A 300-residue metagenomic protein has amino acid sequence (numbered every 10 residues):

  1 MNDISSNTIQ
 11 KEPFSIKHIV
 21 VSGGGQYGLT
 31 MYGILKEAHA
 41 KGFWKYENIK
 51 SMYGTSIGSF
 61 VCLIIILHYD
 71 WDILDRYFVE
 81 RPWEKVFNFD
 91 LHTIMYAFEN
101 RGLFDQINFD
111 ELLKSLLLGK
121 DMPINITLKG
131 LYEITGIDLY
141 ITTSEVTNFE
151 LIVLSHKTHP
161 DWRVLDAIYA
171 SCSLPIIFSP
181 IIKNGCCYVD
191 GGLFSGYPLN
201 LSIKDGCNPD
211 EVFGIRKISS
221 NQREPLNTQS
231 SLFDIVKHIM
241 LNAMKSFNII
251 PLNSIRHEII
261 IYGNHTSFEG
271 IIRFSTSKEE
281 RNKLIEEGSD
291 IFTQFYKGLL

Functional and structural regions predicted by a protein language model:
M1-T55, L63-L300: Patatin-like phospholipase
